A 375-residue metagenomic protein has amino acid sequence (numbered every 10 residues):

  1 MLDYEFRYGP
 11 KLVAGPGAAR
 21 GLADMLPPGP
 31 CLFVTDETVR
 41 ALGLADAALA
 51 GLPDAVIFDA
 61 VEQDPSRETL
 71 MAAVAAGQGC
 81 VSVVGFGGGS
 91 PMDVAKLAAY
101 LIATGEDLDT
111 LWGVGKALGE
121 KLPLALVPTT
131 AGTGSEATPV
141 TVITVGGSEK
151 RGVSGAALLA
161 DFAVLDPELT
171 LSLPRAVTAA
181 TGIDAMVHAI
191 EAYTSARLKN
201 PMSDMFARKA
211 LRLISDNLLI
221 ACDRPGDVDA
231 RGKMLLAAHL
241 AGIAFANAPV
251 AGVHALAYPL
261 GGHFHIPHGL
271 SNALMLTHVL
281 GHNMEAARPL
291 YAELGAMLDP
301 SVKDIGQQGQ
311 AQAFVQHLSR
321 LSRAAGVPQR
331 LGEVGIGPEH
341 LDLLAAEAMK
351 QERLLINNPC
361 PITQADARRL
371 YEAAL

Functional and structural regions predicted by a protein language model:
M1-S82, L331: ATP/NTP phosphate-donor binding region
E68-E168: Glycine/threonine-rich beta-strand-loop-alpha-helix active-site module that forms ligand/phosphate-binding
G132, H239-N272, E352-N357: Glycine-rich phosphate/pyrophosphate-binding beta-alpha loops
V140-A248, P359: Carboxylate- and glycine-rich phosphate/diphosphate-binding segment that chelates Mg2+/Mn2+
M186-I190, M234-G242, L276, L318 (+3 more regions): Short alpha-helical scaffolding segments that buttress acidic/His motifs in well-ordered protein cores
H263-H340: Gly/Pro-rich interdomain helix-loop hinge
G337-L375: Short, amphipathic C-terminal "tail helix"
